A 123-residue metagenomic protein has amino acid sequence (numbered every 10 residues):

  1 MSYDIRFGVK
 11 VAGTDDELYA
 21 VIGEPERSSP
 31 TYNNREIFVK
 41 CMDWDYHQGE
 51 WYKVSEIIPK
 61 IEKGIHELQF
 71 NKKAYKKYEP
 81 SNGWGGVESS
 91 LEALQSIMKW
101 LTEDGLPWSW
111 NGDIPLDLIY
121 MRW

Functional and structural regions predicted by a protein language model:
M1-W123: Acidic (Asp/Glu-rich) sequence patches and key acidic residues that form negatively charged surfaces used
